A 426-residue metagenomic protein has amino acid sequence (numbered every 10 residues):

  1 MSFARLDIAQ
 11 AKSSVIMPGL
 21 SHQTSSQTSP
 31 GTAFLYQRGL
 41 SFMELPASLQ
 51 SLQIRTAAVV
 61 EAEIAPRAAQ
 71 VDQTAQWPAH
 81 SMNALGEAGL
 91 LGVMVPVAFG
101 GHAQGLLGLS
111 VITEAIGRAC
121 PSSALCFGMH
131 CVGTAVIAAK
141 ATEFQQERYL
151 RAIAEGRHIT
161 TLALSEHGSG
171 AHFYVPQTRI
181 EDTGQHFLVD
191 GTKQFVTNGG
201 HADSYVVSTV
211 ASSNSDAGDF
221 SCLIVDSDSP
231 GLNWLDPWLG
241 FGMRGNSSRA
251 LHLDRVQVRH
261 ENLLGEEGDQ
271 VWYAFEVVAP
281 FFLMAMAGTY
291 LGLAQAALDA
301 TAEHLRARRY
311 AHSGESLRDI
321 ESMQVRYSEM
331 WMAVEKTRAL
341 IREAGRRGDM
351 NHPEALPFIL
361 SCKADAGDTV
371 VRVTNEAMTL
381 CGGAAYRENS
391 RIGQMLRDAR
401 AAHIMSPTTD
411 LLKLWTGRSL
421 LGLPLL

Functional and structural regions predicted by a protein language model:
M1-S13: Extreme N-terminal basic, low-complexity initiation segments that serve as generic localization/processing leaders
F3, I16-S25, S29-F127: Amphipathic, small/basic residue-rich leader segments at the start of a protein or domain
A65-D72, E335-D365, M378-Y386: C-terminal helix-coil-helix/basic helical segment that borders enzyme active sites and/or dimer interfaces and provides
Q76-E87, L91-T197: Glycine-rich flavin
T192-W234: A short core secondary-structure module
Q194-G199, A279-A285, A402-M405: Glycine-rich phosphate/pyrophosphate-binding beta-alpha loops
L239-V334: Glycine-rich beta->alpha junctions and the first turn(s) of the following alpha-helix
C381-L426: Glycine-rich phosphate/cofactor-binding loops in nucleotide/flavin-utilizing enzymes
